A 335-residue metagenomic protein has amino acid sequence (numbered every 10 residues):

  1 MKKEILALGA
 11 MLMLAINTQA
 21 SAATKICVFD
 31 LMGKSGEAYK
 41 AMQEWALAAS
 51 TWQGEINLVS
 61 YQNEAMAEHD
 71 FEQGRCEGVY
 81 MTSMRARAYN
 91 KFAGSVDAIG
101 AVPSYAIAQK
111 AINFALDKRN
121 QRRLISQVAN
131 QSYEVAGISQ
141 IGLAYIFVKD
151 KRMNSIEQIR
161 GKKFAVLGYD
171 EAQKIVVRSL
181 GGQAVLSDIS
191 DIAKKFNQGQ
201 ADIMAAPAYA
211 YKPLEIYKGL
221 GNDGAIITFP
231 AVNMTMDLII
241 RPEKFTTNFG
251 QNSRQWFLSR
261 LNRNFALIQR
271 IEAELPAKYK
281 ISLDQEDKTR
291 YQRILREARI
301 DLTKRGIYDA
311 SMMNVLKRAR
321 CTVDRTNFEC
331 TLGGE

Functional and structural regions predicted by a protein language model:
M1-L6: Bacterial N-terminal signal peptides that target proteins for export
A7-A15: Bacterial N-terminal signal peptides
I16-A22: Sec/Tat signal peptide C-region and signal peptidase I cleavage site
A23-W52, E134-Q198: Bilobed "Venus flytrap"/periplasmic-binding protein-like clamshell domains and structurally analogous long
C27-A111: Extracytoplasmic small-molecule ligand-binding "clamshell" domains of the periplasmic binding protein/Venus flytrap
F71-M81, Q183, Q198-A206: Alpha-to-beta junction loops
E72, S83-K162, V166-S179, I216 (+1 more regions): Contiguous mixed-secondary-structure segments that line small-molecule binding/active-site clefts of soluble domains
S83-A93, A193-Q198, I203-T228: A ligand-binding cleft/hinge motif common to bilobed small-molecule-binding domains
